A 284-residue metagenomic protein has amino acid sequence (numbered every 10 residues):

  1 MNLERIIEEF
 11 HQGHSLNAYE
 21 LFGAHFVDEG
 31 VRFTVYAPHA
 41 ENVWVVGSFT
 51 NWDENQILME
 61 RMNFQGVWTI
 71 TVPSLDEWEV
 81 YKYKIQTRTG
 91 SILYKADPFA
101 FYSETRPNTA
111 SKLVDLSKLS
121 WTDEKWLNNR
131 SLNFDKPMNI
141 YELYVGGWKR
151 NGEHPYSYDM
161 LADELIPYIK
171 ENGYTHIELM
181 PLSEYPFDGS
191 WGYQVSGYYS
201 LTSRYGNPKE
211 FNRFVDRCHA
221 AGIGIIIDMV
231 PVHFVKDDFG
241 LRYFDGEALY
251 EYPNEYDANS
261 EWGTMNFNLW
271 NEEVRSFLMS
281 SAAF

Functional and structural regions predicted by a protein language model:
M1-R32, M62-E142, G147-P155, M160: The feature marks proteins involved in alpha-glucan
V35, G47, V72, I85 (+2 more regions): Glycine-rich, histidine-containing beta strand-loop boundary motifs that form or position
Y36-V43: Short proline/glycine-enriched turn/loop motifs at strand-loop junctions of beta-rich domains
V43-V45, Y81: Short beta-strand elements bearing conserved aromatic residues within extracellular beta-rich modules
S48-D53, R88: Change "in extracellular beta-sheet-rich domains … of secreted and cell-surface proteins" to "in beta-sheet-rich domains
N55-N63: Short, surface-exposed loop motifs enriched in S/T, G, D/E and P with embedded aromatic residues
W126-P137, Y144-F284: Substrate-binding/active-site clefts of carbohydrate-active enzymes
